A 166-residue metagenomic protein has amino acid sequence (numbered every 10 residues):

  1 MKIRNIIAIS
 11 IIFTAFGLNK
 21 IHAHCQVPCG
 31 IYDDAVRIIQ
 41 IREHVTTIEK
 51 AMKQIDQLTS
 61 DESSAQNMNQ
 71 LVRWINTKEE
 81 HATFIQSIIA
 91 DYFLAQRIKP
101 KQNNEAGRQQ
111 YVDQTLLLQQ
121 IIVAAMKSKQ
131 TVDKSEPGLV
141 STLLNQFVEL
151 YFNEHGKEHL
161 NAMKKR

Functional and structural regions predicted by a protein language model:
M1-A8: Bacterial N-terminal signal peptides that target proteins for export
S10, K20-I21: Cleavable N-terminal signal peptides
I21-Q66: Immediate post-signal-peptide N-terminus of mature secreted/exported proteins
C25-C29, D33, W74, F84 (+2 more regions): Long, charged/polar, soluble alpha-helical segments
M52-Q96: Alpha-helical segments in soluble extracytoplasmic regions
N69-N76, R108, V112, P137-L143: Short, charged, amphipathic alpha-helical segments
H81, Q86-I88, Y92-K129: Long, amphipathic, charge-rich alpha-helical segments that form helical bundles/coiled-coils
L117-R166: C-terminal amphipathic alpha-helix
